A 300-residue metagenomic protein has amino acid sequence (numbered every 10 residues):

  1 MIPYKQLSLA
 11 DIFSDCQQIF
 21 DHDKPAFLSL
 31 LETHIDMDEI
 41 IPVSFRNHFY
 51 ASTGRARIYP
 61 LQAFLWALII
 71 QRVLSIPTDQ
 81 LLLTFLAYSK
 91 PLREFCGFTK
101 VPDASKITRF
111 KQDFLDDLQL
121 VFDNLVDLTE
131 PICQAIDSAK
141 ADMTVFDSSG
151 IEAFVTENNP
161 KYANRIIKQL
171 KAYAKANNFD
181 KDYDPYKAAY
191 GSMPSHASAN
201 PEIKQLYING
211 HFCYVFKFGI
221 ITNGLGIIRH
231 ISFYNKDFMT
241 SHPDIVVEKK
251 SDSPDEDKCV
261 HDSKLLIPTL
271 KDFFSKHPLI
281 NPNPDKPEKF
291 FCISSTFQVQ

Functional and structural regions predicted by a protein language model:
M1-F45: Charged, often Cys/His-bearing segments associated with DNA-binding zinc-finger transcription factors
F27-I70, L74: Basic, short loop/linker segments at the boundary and entry of helix-turn-helix/winged-helix-like folds
P60-A63, L82-A87, S105-I107: Non-catalytic DNA-binding core/recognition domains of DNA-processing enzymes
L74-Q80, I227-I228: Short helix-capping/linker segments at secondary-structure and domain boundaries
T78, D103-K106, V121: Short coil turns linking two alpha-helices in DNA-binding domains
D79-F95, E130: DNA-recognition alpha helix
C96-D113: Major-groove recognition helix of helix-turn-helix-like DNA-binding domains
R109-S294, V299: Polybasic low-complexity intrinsically disordered regions
